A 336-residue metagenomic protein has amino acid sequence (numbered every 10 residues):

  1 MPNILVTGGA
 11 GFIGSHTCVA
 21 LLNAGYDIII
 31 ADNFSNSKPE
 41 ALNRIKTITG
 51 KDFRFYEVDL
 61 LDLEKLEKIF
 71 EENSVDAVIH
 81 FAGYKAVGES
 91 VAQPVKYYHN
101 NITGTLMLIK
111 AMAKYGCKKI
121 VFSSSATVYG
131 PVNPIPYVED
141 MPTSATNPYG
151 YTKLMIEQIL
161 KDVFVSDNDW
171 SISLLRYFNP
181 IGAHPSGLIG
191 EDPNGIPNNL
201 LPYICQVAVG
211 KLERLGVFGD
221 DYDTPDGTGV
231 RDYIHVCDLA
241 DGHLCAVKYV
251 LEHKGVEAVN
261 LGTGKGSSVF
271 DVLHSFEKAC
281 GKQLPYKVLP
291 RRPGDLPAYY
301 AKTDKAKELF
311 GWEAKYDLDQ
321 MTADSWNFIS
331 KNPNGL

Functional and structural regions predicted by a protein language model:
M1-A183: N-terminal Rossmann-like NAD(P)+-binding domain of SDR-like oxidoreductases, especially those catalyzing
V58, F70, Y97, D192-I196 (+4 more regions): Pocket-edge positions in alpha/beta enzyme catalytic cores
Y98, T146-L154, G190, N194-N198 (+2 more regions): Short-chain dehydrogenase/reductase
G182-H184, D221-Y222: Short, basic/glycine-rich phosphate-binding loops at helix/coil junctions that contact nucleotide phosphates
S186-L188: Catalytic core of nucleotidyl cyclases, primarily class III adenylyl/guanylyl cyclases
L201-L336: C-terminal substrate-binding subdomain of Rossmann-fold SDR/epimerase-dehydratase oxidoreductases
